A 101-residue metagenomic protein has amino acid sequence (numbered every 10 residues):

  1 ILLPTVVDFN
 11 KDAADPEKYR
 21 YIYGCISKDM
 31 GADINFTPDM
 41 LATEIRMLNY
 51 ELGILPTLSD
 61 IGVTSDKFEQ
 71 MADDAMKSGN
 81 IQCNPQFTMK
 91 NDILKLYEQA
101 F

Functional and structural regions predicted by a protein language model:
I1-K67: Gly/Pro-rich interdomain helix-loop hinge
T64-F101: Short, amphipathic C-terminal "tail helix"
